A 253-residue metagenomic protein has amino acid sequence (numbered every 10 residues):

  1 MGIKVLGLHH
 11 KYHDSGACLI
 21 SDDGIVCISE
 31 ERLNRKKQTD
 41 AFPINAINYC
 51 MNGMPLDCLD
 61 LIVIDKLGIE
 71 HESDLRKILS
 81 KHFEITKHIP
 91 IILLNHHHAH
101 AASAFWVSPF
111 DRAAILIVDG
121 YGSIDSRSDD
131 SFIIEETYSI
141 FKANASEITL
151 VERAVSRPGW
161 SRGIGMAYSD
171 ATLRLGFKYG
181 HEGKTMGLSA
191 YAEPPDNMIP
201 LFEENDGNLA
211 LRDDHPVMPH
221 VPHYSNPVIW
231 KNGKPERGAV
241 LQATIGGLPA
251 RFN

Functional and structural regions predicted by a protein language model:
M1-N253: Short acidic/glycine-rich loops and adjacent helix/strand connectors that line catalytic pockets where negatively
